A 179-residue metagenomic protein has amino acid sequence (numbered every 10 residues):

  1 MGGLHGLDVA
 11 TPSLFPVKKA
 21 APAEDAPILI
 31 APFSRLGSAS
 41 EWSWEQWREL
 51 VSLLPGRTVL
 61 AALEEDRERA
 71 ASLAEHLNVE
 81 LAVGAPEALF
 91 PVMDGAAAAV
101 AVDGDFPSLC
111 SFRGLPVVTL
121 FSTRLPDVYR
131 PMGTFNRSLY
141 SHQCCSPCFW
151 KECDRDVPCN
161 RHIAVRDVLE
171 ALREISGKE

Functional and structural regions predicted by a protein language model:
M1-E179: Catalytic machinery of carbohydrate-active enzymes, primarily nucleotide-sugar-dependent glycosyltransferases
